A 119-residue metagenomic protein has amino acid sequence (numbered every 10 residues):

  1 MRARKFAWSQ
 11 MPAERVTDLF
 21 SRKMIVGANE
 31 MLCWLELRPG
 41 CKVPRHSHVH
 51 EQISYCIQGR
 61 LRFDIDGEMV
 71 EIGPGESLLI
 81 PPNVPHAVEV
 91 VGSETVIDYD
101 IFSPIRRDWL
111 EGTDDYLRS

Functional and structural regions predicted by a protein language model:
M1-N29, T113-S119: A short, N-terminal "cap"/entry segment at the start of jelly-roll beta-barrel domains of the cupin/DSBH fold
R15-V16, K23-M24, L35, V43-H48 (+1 more regions): Short histidine-centered beta-strand/loop micro-motifs that create catalytic or ligand/metal-coordination sites
M31, I53, R60-R62, M69 (+2 more regions): Structural motif
E36-R38, H48-F63: Short, conserved beta-strand element in jelly-roll/cupin
R38-G40, G75, N83, S93: Tight coil/turn sites that cap or link beta-strands
K42-V43, R62, L78, P82-V88: Histidine-centered metal-chelating micro-motifs
E68-P82: Short acidic-glycine-tyrosine-enriched beta hairpin
P82-D108: Ligand-binding loop in jelly-roll beta-barrel domains
